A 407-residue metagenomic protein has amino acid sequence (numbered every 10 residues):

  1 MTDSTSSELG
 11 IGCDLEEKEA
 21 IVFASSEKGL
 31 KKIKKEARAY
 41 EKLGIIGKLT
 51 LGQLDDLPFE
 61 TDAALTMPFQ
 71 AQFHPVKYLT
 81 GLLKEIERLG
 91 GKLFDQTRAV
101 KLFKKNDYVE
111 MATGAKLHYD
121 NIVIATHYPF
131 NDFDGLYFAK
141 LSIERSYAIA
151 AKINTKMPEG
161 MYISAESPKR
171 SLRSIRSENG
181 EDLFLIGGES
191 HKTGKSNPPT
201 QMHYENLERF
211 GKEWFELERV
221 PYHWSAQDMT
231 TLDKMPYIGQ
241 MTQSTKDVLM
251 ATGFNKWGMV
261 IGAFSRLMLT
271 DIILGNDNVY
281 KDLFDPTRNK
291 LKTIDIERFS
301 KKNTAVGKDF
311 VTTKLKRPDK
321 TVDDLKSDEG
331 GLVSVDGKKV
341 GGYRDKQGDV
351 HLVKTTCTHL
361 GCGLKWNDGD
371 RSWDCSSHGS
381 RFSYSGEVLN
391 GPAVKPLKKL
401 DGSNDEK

Functional and structural regions predicted by a protein language model:
D3-G81: Flavin (FAD/FMN) cofactor-binding and adjacent substrate-gating region of FAD-dependent oxidoreductase domains
K31, A39, A64-N121: Helical element adjacent to the flavin cofactor pocket in flavoenzyme catalytic cores
K31, L57-A63, F103-Y108, T230-M235 (+1 more regions): A short, glycine/Asx- and small/polar-enriched loop/turn that sits immediately N-terminal to a beta-strand
I46-G52, K92-F94, P221-H223: General small-molecule cofactor/ligand-binding pocket signal
G52, E166-S167, K192-K302, V353: C-terminal catalytic lobe of FAD-dependent flavoproteins
K101-I175, R317, D323: Flavin-dependent oxidoreductases
I149, L332-E406: Rieske [2Fe-2S] iron-sulfur-binding domain
V220-M229, D247-M250, V306-T356: A glycine-rich dinucleotide-binding beta-alpha-beta segment and adjacent secondary-structure elements that constitute
